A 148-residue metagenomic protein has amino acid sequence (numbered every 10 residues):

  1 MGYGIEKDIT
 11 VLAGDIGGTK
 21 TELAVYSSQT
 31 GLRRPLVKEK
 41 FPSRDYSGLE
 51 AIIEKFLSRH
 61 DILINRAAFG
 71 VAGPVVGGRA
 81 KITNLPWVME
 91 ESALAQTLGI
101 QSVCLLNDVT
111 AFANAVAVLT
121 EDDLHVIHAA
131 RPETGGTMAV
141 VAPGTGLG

Functional and structural regions predicted by a protein language model:
G2-K55: Short glycine-rich, Thr/Ser-proximal phosphate-binding strand/loop in the N-terminal lobe of ATP-dependent enzymes
G4-K7, D61-L63, E133-T134: Flexible, charged surface loops at secondary-structure boundaries
D8-I9, G99-Q101, T134-M138, L147: Short coil/turn connectors at secondary-structure junctions
D15, D108, G144: Active-site glycine-centered loops adjacent to acidic/histidine catalytic or metal-binding residues that shape
T21-V25, G73, M138-A142, G146-G148: Short beta-strand scaffold segments in enzyme catalytic cores
E54-F56, E91, H125-H128: A generic local structural motif
H60-L105, T110-D123, V140: Short beta-strand-loop/turn "lid" adjacent to the catalytic site in phosphate-handling enzymes
E121-G136: Active-site glycine-rich loop that binds ribose-phosphate moieties when present
